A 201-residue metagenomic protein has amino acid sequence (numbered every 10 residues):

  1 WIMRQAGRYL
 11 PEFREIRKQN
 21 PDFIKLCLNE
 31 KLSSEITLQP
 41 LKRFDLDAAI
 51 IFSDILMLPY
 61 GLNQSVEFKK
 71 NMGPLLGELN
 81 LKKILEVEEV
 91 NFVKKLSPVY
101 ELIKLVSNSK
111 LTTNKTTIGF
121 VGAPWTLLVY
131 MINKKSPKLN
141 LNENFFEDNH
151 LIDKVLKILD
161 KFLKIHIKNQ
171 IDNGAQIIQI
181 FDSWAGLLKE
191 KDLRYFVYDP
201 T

Functional and structural regions predicted by a protein language model:
W1-G61, N108, Y198: N-terminal basic, low-complexity leaders that serve as flexible interaction/assembly modules and, when applicable, as
M3-R4, K95-T201: Active-site loop segments of alpha/beta catalytic cores
F13, Q64-L76, Y130-L141: Short, flexible, mixed-charge acidic loops at enzyme active sites
I16, V66-F68, K189, F196: Alpha-helix boundary/capping detector
Q19-D22, K82-N91, F145-I152: Short glycine/proline- and acidic residue-enriched helix-loop micro-motifs that form flexible lids or anion-recognition
K25-L28, G73-E78, N142-F146: Glycine-rich loops and low-complexity Gly/Arg-rich segments that provide flexible linkers or classic glycine-based
I55-L58, G73, P124-T126: A short acidic, glycine/proline-enriched capping/turn motif at secondary-structure boundaries, especially helix N-cap
K70-S109: A gly/proline- and charged-residue-enriched helix-loop-helix capping module
